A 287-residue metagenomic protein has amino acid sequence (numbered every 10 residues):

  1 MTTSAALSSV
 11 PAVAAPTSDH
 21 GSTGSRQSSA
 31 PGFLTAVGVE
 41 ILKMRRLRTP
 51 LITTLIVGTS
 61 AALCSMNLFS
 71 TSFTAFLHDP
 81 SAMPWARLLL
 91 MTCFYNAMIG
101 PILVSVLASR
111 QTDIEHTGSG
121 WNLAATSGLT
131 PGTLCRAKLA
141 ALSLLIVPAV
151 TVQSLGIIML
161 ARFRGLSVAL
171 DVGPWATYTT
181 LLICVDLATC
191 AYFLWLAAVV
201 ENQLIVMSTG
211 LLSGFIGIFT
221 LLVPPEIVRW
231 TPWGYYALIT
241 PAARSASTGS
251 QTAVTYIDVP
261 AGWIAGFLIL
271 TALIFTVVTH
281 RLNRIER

Functional and structural regions predicted by a protein language model:
T2-T59: Aromatic- and glycine-rich beta-strand/loop motifs that create alpha-glucan
T3-S4, A30, S70-R87, M207 (+1 more regions): Terminal transmembrane helical anchor/hairpin motif
A6, G24-R26, G58-V104, R136-V200 (+1 more regions): Secretory targeting signals
Q27-M44, T112-A125, A188-I216: Cytoplasmic juxtamembrane interface segments
R48-C64, L145-V150, T209-R229: Hydrophobic alpha-helical membrane-insertion segments
L51, G132, Q203-L204: Residues that define the loop-to-transmembrane-helix transition and helix capping in multi-pass membrane transporters
V104-A108, G156, Y192-F193, P232 (+2 more regions): Hydrophobic/aromatic residues in alpha-helical transmembrane segments
S109-S143: Helix-loop-helix units of permease transmembrane domains in multi-pass membrane transporters, especially ABC
